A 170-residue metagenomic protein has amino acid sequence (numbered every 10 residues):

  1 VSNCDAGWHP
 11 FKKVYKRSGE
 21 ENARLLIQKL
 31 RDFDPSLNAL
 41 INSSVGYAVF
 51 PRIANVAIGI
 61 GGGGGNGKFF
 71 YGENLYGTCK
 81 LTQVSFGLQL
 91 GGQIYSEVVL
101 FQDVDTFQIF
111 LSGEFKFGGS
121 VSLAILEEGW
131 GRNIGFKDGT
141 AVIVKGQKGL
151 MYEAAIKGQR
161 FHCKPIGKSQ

Functional and structural regions predicted by a protein language model:
V1-S2: Sec-dependent bacterial lipoprotein signal peptides
D5-Q170: Small-residue-enriched, tightly packed secondary-structure blocks
